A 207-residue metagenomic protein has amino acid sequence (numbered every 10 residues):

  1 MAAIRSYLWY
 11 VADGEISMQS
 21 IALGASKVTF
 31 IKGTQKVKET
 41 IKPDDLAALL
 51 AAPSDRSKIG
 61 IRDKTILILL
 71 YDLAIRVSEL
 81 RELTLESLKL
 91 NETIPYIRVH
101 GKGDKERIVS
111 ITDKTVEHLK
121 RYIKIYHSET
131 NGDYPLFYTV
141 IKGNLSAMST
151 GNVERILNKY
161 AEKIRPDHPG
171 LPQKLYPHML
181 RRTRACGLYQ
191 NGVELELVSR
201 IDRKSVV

Functional and structural regions predicted by a protein language model:
M1-V207: Conserved catalytic core of the tyrosine transesterase superfamily
